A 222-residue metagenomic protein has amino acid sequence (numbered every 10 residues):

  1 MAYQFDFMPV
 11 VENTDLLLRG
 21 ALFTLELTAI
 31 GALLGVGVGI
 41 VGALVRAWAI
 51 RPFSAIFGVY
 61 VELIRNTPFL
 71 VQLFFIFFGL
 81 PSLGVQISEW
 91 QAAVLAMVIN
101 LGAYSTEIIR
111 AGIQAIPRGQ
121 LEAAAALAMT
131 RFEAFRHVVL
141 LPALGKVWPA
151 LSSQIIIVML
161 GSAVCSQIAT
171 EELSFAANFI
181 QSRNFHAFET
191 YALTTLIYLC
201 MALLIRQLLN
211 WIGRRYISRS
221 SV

Functional and structural regions predicted by a protein language model:
M1-V222: Transmembrane alpha-helices and adjacent helix-loop boundaries
